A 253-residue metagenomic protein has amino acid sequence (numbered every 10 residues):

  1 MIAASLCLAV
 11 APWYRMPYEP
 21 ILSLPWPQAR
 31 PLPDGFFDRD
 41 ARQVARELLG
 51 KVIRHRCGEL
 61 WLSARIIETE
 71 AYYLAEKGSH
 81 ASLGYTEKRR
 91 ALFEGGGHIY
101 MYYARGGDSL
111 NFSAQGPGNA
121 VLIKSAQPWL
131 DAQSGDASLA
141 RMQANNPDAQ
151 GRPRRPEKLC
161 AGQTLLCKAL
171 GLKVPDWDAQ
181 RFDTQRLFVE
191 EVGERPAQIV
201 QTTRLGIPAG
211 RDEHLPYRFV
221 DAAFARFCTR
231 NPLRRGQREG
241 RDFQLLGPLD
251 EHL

Functional and structural regions predicted by a protein language model:
W13, P17-L253: Conserved, well-structured core segments that form or line functional sites
